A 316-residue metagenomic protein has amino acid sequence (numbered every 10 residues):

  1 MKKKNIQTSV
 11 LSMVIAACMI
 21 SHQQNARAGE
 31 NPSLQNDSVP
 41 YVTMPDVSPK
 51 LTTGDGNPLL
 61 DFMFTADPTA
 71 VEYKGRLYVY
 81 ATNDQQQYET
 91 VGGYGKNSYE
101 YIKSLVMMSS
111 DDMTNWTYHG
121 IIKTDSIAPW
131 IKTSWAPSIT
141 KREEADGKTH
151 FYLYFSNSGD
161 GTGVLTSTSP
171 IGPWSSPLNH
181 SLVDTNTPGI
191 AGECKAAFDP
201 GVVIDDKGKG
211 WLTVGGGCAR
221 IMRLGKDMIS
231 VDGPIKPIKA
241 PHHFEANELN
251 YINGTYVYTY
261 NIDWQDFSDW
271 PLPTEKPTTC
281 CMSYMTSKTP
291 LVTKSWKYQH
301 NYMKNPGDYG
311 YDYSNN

Functional and structural regions predicted by a protein language model:
M1-E30: Bacterial Sec-dependent N-terminal signal peptides
G29-N316: Carbohydrate-active catalytic/glycan-binding domains of CAZyme proteins, especially the secreted or lumenal ectodomains
